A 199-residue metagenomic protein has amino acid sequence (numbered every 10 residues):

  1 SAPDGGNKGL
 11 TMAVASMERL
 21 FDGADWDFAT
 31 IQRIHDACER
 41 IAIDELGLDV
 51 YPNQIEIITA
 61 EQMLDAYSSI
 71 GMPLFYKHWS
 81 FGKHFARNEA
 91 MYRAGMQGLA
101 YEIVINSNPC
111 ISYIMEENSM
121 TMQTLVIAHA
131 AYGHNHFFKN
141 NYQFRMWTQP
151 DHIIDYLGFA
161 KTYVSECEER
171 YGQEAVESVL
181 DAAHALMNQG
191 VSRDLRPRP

Functional and structural regions predicted by a protein language model:
S1-M12: N-terminal amphipathic/basic-hydrophobic helices that include classical n-h-c signal peptides and signal-anchor
V14-M17, F21: Non-catalytic N-terminal regions of enzymes
E18, A29-C110, F144: Auxiliary, metal-adjacent structural segments of Zn-dependent hydrolase domains
D22, W26-A29, R33, D151 (+1 more regions): Alpha-helix boundary/N-cap detector
A24-D25, T59-Q62, S119-M120, Y171-A175: General structural signal for secondary-structure boundaries
P109-V126: Short pre-active-site segment immediately N-terminal to the catalytic Zn-binding motif
T124-F138: Active-site recognition of the HExxH zinc-binding catalytic motif
N135-R198: Post-HExxH zinc-binding segment in Zn-dependent metallohydrolases
